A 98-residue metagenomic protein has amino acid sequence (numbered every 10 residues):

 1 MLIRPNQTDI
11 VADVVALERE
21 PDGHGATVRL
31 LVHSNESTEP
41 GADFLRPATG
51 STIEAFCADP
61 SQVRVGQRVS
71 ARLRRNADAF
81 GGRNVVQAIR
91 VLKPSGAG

Functional and structural regions predicted by a protein language model:
L2-V11, P47, Q67: Short coil-to-beta-strand transition motifs
P5-H33: Structural detector for short beta-strands of small beta-barrel domains
V15, L31-H33, F56-A58, R74 (+1 more regions): A structural detector for beta-sheet-dominated domains
E18-P21, L73-A77: Short, low-complexity Ser/Thr-rich regulatory SLiMs
D22-A26, Q67, G82-N84: Short glycine/proline-enriched turns and hinge-like loops at secondary-structure junctions
G23-T52: OB-fold (S1/OB) nucleic-acid-binding surfaces
V32, R75-G98: OB-fold/S1-family single-stranded nucleic acid-binding modules
A48-T52, F56-R72: Short nucleic-acid-contacting surface segments enriched for D/E, G, S/T with interspersed K/R
